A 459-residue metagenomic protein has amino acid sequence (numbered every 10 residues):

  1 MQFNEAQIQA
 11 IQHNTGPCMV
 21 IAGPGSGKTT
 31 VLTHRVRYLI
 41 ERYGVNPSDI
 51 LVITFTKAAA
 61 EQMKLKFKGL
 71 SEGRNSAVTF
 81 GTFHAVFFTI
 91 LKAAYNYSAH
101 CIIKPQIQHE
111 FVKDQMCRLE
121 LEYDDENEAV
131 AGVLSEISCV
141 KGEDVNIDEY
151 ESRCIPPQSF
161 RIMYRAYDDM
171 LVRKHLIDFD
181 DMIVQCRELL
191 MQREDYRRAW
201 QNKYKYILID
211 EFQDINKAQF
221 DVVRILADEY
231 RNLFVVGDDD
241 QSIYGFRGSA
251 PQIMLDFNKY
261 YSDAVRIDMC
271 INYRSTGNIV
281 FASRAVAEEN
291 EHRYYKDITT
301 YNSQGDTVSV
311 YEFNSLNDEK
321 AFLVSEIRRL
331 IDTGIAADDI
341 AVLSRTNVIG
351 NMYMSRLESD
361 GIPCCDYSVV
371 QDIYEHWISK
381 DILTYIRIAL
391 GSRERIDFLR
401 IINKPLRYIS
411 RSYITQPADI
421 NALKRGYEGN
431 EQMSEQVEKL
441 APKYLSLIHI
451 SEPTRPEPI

Functional and structural regions predicted by a protein language model:
M1-M19: Conserved pre-motif I regulatory segment
F3, V52, F80, V235 (+1 more regions): Conserved SAM-binding loop
T15-P17, L39-D195, A199-N202, R231 (+4 more regions): A basic/glycine-biased coupling hinge at the interface between accessory DNA-binding modules
G16, V45-D49, S76, E229-N232 (+3 more regions): Short glycine-/polar-rich loops that comprise or flank the Walker A/P-loop and associated switch/sensor motifs
V20, P24-L32, V36, S262-V265 (+2 more regions): Helicase P-loop NTPase motor core
S26-T29, Y206, Q213-E289, K296-Y301: Conserved helicase motor core of SF1/SF2 NTP-dependent helicases
Q304-D306, I335-L447: ATPase/helicase motor core of nucleic-acid motors
I448-I459: Single conserved hydrophobic/aromatic residue that forms the stacking wall/gate of nucleotide- or nucleobase-binding
